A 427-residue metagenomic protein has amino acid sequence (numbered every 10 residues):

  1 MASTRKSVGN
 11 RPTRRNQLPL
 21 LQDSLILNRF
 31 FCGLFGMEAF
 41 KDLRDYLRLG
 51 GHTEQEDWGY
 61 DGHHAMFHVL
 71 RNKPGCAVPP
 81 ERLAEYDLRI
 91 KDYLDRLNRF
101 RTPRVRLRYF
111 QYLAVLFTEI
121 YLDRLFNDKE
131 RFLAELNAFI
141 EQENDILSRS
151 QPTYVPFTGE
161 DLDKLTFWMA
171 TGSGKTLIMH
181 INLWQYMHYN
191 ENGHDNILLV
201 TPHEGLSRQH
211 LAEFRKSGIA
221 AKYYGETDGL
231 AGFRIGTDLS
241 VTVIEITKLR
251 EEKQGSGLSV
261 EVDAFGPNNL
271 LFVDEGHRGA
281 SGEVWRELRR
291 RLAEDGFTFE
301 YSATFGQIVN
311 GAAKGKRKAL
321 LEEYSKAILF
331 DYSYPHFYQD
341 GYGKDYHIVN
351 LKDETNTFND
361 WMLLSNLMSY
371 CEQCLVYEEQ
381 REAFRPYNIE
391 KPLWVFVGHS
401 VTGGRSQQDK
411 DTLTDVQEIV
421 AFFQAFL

Functional and structural regions predicted by a protein language model:
A2-Q111, V115, Y324-Y332: N-terminal accessory segments
R71-W168: Conserved pre-motif I regulatory segment
R104, E135, T158, S173 (+3 more regions): Conserved C-terminal RecA-like helicase domain
F117-L122, S173-N192: Walker A/P-loop NTP-binding motif
T166-W168, L198, V395: Short hydrophobic/aromatic beta-strand immediately N-terminal to the Walker A/P-loop
I178, G193-G218: Conserved Walker A/P-loop ATP-binding site and its immediately adjacent core in helicase/helicase-like ATPase domains
M179, L183-H188, A212, V243 (+2 more regions): Signature of the SF2 helicase/ATPase Hel1-core->accessory helical subdomain module
S217-G255: Inter-Walker segment of RecA-like/P-loop motor cores
